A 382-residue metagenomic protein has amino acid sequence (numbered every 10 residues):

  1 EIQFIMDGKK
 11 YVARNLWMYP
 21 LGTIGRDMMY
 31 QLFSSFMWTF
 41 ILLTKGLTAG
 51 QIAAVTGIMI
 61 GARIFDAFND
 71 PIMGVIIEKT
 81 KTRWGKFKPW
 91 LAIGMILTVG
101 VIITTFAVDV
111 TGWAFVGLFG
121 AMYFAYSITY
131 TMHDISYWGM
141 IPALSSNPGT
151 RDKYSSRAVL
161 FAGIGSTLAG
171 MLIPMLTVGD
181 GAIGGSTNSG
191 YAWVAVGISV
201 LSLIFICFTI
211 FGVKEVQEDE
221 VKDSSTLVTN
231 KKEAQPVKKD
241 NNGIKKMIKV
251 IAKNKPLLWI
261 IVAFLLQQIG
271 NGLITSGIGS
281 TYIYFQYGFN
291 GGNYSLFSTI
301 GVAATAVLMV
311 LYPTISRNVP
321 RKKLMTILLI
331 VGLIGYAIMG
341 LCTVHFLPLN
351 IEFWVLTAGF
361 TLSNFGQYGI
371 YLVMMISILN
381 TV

Functional and structural regions predicted by a protein language model:
E1-V382: Membrane-embedded alpha-helical bundles of multi-pass transporters/translocases, especially carrier/permease families
